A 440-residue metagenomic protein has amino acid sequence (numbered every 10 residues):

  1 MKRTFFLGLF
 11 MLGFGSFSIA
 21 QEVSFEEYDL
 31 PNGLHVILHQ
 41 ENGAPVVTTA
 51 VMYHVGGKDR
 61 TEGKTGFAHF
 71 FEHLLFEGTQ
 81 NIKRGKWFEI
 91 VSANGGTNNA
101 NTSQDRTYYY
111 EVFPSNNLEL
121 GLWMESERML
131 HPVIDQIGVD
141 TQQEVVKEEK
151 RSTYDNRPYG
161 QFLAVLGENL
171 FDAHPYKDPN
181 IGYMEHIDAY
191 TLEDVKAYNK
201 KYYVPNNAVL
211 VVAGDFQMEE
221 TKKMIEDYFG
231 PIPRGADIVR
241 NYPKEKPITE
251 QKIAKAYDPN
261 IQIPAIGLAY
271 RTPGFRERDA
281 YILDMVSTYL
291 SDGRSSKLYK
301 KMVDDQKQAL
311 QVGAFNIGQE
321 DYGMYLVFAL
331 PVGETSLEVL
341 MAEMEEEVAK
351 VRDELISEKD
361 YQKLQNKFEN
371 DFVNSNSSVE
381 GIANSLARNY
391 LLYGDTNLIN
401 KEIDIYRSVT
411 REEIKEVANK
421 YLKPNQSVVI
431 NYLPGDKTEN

Functional and structural regions predicted by a protein language model:
T4-F17: Sec-dependent N-terminal signal peptides
Q21-Y28: Cleaved targeting-peptide boundary
H39, A44-R60, G66-F70, G85-M129 (+6 more regions): M16 family metallopeptidases and their MPP-like homologs
T65-T79: Active-site SXXK
E77-G78, M129-I137, S357: Short, polar/flexible loop-turn hinges at active-site or ligand-entry regions and domain interfaces
R151, E168, D237-S295, I405: His/Glu-based metal-binding/catalytic segments typifying zinc-dependent metallopeptidases
K196-Y228, Q426-S427: Non-catalytic, conformational "gating/processing" segments within enzyme and secreted inhibitor domains
